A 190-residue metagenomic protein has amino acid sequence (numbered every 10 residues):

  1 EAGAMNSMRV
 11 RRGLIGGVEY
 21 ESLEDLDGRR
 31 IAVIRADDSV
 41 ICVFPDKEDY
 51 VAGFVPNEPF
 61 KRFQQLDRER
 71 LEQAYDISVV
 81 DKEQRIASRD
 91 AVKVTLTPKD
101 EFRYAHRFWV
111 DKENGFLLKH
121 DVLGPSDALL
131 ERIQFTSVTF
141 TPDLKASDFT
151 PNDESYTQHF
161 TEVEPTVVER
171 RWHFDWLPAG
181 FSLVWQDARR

Functional and structural regions predicted by a protein language model:
E1-E48, Q73-L123: N-terminal mature ectodomain segment of secretory-pathway/periplasmic proteins
A2-G3, D27, A91, D100-R103 (+2 more regions): Non-transmembrane domains of secretory- and envelope-associated proteins
N6, L23, F54, F60-F63 (+2 more regions): A near-ubiquitous, low-amplitude feature marking generic local secondary-structure context
G16-Y20, P59-L66, F116, T141-K145: Short, surface-exposed linear segments at secondary-structure transitions and domain or protein termini
V43-L66: Acidic/charged, solvent-exposed loop-and-adjacent secondary-structure segments enriched in E/D, K/R, S/T, and G/P
E69-R70: Short, basic/aromatic beta-hairpin or loop at an interaction surface
